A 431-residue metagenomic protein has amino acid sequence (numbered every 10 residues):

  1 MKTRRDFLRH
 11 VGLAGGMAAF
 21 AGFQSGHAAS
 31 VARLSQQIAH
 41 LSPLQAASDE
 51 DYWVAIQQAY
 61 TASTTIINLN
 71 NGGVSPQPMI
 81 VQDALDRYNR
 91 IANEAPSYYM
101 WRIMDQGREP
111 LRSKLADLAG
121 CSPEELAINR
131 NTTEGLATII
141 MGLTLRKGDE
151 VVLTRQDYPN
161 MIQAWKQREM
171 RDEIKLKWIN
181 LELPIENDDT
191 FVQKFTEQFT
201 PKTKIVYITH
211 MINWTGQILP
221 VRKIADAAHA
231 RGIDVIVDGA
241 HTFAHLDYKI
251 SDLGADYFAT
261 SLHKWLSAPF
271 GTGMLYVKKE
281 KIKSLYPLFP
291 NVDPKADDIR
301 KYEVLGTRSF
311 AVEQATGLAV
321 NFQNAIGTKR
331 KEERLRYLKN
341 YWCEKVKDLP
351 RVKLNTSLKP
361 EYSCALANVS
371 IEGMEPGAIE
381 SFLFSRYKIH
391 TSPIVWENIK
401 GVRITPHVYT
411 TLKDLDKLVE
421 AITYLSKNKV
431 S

Functional and structural regions predicted by a protein language model:
K2, D6-S431: Pyridoxal 5′-phosphate
